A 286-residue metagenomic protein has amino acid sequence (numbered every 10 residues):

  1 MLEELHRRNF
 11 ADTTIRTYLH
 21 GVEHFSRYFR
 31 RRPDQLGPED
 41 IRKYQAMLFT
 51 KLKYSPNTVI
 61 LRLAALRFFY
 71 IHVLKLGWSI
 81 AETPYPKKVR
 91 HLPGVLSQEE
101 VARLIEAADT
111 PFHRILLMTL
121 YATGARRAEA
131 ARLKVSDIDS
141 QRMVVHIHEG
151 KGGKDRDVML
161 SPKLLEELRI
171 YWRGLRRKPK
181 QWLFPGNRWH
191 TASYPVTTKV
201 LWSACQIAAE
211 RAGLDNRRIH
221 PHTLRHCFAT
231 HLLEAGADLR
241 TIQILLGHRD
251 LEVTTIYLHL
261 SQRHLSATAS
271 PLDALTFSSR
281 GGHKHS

Functional and structural regions predicted by a protein language model:
M1-S286: Conserved catalytic core of the tyrosine transesterase superfamily
